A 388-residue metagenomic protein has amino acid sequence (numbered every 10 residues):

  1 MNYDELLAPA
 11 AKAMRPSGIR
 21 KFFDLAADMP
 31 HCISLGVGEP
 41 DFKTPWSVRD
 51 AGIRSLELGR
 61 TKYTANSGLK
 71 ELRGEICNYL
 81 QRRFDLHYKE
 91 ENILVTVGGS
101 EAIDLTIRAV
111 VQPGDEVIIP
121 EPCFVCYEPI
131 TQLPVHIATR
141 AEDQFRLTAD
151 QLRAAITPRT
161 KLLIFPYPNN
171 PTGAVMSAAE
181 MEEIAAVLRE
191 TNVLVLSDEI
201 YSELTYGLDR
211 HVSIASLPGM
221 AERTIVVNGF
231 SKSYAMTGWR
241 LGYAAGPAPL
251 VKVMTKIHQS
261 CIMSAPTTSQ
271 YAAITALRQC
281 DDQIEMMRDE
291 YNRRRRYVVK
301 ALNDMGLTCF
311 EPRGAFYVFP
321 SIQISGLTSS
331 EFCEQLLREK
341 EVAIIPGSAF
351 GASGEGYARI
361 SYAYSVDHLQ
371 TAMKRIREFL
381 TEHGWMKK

Functional and structural regions predicted by a protein language model:
M1-M14, F22-M29, I33, V37-S55 (+2 more regions): PLP-dependent class I/II
A51, L58-K62, E75-R83: Glycine-rich loop-to-alpha-helix module at the N-terminal edge of alpha/beta enzyme cores
L72-I76, G98: Conserved AMP-binding/adenylate-forming core of the ANL superfamily
